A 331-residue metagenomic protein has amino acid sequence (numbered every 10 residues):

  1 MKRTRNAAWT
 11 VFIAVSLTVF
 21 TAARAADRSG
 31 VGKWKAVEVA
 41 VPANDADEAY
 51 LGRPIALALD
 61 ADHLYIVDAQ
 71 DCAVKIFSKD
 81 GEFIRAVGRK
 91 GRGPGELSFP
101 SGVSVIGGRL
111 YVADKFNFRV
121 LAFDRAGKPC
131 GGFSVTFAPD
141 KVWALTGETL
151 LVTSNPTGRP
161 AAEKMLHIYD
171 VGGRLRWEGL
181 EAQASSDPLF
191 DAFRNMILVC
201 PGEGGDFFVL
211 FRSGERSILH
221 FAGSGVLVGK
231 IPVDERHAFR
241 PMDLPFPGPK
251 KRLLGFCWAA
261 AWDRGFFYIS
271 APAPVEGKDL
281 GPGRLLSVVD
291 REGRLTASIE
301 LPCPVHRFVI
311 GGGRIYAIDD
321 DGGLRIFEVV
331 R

Functional and structural regions predicted by a protein language model:
K2-V11: Bacterial N-terminal signal peptides that target proteins for export
T10-V19: Bacterial N-terminal signal peptides
A22-R331: Eukaryotic scaffold repeat domains enriched in small/polar residues
